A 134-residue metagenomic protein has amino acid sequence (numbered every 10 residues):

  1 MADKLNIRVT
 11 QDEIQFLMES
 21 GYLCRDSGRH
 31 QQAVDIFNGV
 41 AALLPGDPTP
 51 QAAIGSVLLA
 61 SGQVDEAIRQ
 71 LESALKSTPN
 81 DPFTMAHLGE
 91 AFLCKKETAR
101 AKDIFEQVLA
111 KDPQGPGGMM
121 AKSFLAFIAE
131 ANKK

Functional and structural regions predicted by a protein language model:
A2-Q15: TPR-adjacent "capping" and linker segments in tetratricopeptide-repeat scaffold/adaptor proteins
R8-V9, A42, K76, P113-P116: Structural signature of alpha-solenoid helical repeat scaffolds
I14-T78: Alpha-helical adaptor scaffolds
Q15, T49, F83, P116-M120: Start-of-helix register in tetratricopeptide repeats
D26, A60-S61, C94, F127-A131: Register position in tetratricopeptide repeats
D65-T98: Mid-chain, well-packed structural core segment of small domains
L93-A129: TPR/TPR-like (Sel1-like) alpha-helical repeat modules
